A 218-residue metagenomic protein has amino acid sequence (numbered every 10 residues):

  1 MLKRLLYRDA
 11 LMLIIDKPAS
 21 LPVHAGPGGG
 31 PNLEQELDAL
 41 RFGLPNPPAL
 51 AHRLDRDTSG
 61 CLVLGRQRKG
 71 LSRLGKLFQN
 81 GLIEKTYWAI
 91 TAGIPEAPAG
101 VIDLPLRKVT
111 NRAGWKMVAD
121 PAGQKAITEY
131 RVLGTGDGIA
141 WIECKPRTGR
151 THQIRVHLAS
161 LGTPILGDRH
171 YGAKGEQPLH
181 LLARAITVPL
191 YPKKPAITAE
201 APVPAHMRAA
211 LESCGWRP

Functional and structural regions predicted by a protein language model:
M1-K116, P121-I127, G134-G136, L179-H180 (+2 more regions): RNA pseudouridine synthases
R68, R147-T148: Loop/turn elements at beta-strand to alpha-helix junctions within RNA-recognition modules
L74, R150-L158: Short beta-strand segments enriched for Tyr within beta-sheet-rich domains, predominantly fibronectin type III
A92, C144-R147: A structural micro-motif recognizing beta-strand termini and the immediately following turn/loop segments
L133, K145, P189-Y191: A generic structural motif
D137-K145: Short histidine-centered loop motifs in beta-beta connectors
T148-T151, R208: Beta-rich strand-turn-strand
L158-A201: Phosphate/ribose-recognition catalytic cores of enzymes acting on nucleotide-derived substrates
